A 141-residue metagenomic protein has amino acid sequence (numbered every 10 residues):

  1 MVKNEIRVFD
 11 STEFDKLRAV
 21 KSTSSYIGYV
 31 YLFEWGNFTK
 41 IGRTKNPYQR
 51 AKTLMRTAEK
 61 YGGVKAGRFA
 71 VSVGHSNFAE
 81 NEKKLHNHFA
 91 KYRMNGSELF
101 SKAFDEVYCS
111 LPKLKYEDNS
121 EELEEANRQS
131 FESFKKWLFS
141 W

Functional and structural regions predicted by a protein language model:
M1-W141: Non-catalytic accessory segments flanking enzymatic or RNA/DNA-binding domains
